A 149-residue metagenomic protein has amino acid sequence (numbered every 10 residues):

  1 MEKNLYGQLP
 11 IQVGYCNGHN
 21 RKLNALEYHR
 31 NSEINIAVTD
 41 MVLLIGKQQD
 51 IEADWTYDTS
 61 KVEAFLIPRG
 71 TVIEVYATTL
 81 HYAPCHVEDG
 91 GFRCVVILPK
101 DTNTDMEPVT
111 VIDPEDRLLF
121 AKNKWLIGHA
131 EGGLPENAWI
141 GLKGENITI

Functional and structural regions predicted by a protein language model:
M1-R69, Y82-G91, V95-I149: Active-site region of the double-stranded beta-helix
V75: Aromatic-residue-lined binding/catalytic grooves and analogous aromatic/hydrophobic interfacial grooves in multimeric
